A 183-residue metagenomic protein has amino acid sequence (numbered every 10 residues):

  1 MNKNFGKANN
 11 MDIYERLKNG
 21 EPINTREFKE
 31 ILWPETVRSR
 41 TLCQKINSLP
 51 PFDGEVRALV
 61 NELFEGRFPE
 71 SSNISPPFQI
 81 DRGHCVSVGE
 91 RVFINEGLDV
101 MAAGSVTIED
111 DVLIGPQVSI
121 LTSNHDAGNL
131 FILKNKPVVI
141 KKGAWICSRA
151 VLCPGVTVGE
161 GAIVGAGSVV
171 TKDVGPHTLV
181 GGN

Functional and structural regions predicted by a protein language model:
M1-S71, N183: Terminal amphipathic alpha-helical/low-complexity segments used for targeting or macromolecular assembly
E21, E27, P50, R82-H84 (+2 more regions): Solvent-exposed, flexible loop/coil residues
E27, S48, P76, I132 (+1 more regions): Conserved short-loop catalytic and cofactor-binding motifs
L63, V86-V88: Short, T/G/N/S-enriched strand-turn elements that build extracellular solenoid repeat scaffolds
E70, S75-P76, D81-R82, G89-E90 (+14 more regions): Left-handed beta-helix
H125: Histidine-centered active-site/metal-ligand motif
N129-K136: Regulatory activation segment
